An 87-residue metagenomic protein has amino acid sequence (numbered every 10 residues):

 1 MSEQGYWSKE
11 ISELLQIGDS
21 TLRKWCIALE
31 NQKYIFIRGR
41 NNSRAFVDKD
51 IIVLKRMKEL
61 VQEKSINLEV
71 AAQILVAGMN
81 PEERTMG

Functional and structural regions predicted by a protein language model:
M1-W25: Polyanion-binding surface elements
E3-Q4, R38, E63: Helix-turn-helix/winged-helix DNA-binding modules
W7-E10, C26-Q32, Q73-G78: DNA-recognition alpha helix
G18-N42: Major-groove DNA-recognition helix of helix-turn-helix-type DNA-binding domains
I35-E59: Short helix-start
I51-T85: A short, Lys/Arg-enriched interface patch at domain edges and termini
